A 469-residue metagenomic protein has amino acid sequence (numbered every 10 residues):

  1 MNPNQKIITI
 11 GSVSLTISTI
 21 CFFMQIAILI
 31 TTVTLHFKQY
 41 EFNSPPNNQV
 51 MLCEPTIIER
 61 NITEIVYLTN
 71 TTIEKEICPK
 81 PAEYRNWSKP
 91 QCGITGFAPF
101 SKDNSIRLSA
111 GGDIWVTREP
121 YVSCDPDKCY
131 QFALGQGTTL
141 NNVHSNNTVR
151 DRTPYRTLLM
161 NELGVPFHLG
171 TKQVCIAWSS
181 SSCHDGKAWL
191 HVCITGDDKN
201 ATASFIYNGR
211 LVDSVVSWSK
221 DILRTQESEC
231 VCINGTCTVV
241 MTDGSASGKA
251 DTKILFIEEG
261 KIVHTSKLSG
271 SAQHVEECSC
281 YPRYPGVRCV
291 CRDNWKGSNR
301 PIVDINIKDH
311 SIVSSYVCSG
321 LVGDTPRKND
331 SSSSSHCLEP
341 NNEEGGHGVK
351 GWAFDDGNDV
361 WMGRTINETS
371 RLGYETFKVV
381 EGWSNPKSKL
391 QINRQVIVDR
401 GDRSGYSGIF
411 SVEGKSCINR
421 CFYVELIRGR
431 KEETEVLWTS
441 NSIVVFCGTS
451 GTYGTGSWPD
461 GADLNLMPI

Functional and structural regions predicted by a protein language model:
N2-Q39: Single-pass membrane-anchoring alpha-helices
T32-M51, C78-K80: Membrane-proximal alpha-helical anchors
L52-I77: Serine/threonine-rich low-complexity intrinsically disordered regions
C78-Q173, H184-L223, V231-Q273, P282-E343 (+3 more regions): Beta-rich carbohydrate-recognition and catalytic domains
N104, P120, W178-S181, Q226-C230 (+3 more regions): Beta-propeller and closely related beta-sheet repeat lectin domains
D127, N419-C421: Extracellular Ig-like/FN3 beta-sandwich strand-entry sites
G414-I418: Surface-exposed, short loops/turns at beta-strand junctions within beta-sandwich domains
